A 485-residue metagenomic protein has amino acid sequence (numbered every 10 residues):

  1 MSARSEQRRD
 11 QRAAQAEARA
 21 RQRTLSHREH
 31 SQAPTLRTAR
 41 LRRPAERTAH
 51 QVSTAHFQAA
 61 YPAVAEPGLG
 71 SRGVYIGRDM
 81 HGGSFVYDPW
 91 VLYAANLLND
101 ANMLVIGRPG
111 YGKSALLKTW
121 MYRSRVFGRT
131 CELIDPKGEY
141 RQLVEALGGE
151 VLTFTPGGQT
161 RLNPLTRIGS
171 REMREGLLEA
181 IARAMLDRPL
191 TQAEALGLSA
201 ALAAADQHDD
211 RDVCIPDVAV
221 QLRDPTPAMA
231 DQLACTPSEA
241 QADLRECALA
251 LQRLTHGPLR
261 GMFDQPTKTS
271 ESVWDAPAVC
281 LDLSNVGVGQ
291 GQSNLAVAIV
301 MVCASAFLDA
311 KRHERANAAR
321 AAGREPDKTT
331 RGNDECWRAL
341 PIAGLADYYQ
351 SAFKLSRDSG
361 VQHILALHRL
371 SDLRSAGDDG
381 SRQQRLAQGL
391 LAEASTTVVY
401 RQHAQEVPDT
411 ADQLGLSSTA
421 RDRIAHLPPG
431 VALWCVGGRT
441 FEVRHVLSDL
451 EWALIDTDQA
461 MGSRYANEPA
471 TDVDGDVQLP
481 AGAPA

Functional and structural regions predicted by a protein language model:
M1-A101, L450, A481-A485: Basic- and hydrophobic-enriched, low-structure N-terminal and domain-boundary segments that flank ATP-binding catalytic
Q58-H81, E145-G148, P164-V361, R423 (+2 more regions): P-loop NTPase motor domains
H81-G83, G158, R439-F441: Short acidic/polar mixed-charge low-complexity motifs
Y87-D88, A94-N96, N102-I106, A115-D210: Switch/coupling segment of Walker-type NTPase motor domains
V91, D100-Y111, L117-M121, I134 (+1 more regions): Conserved P-loop NTPase motor cores
A94-A95, G112, E139-L143, T160-R161 (+8 more regions): Flexible loop/turn segments at secondary-structure boundaries
V151-T153, A278-C280, T397-V399: Conserved beta-strand scaffold positions in the cores of enzyme catalytic domains, especially in NTP/NDP-utilizing
R174-D217, D378-A485: P-loop NTPase motor core of the ASCE superfamily
